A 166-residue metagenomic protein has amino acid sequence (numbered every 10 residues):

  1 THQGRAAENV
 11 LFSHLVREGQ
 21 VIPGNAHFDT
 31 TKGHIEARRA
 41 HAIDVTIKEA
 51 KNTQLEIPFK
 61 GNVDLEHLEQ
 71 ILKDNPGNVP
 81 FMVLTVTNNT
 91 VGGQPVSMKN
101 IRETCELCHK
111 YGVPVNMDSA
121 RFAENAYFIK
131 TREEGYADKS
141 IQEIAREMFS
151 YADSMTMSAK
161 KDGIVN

Functional and structural regions predicted by a protein language model:
H2-N166: Conserved PLP-enzyme active-site core in the AAT-like
